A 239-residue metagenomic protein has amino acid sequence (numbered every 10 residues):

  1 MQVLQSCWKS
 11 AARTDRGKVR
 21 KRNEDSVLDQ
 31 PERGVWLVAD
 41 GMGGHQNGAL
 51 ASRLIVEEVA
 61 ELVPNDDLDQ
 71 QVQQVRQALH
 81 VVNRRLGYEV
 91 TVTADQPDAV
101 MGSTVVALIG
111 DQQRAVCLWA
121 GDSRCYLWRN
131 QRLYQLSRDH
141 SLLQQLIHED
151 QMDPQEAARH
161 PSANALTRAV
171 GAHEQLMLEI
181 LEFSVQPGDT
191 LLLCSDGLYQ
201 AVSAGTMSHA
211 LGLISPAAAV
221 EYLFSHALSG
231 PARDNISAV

Functional and structural regions predicted by a protein language model:
M1-V239: PP2C/PPM-type serine/threonine phosphatase catalytic domain
